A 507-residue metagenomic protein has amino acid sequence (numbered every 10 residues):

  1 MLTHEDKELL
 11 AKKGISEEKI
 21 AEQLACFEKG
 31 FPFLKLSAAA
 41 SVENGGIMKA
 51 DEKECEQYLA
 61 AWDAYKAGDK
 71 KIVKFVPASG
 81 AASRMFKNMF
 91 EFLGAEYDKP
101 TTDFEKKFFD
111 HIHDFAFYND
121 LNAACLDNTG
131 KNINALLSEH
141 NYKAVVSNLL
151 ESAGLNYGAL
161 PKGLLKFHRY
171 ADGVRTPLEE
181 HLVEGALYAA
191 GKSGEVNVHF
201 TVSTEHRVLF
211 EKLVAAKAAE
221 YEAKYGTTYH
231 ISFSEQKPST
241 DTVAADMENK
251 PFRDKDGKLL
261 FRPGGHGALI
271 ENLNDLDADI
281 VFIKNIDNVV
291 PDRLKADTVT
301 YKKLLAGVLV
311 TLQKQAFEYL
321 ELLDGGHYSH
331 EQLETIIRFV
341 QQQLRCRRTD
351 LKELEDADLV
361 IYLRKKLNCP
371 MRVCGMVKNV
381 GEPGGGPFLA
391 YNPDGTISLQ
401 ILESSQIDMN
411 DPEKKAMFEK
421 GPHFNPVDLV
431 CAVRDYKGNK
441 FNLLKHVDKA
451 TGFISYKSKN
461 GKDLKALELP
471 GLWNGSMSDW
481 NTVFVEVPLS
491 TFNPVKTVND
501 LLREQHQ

Functional and structural regions predicted by a protein language model:
L2-V42, A190, L354, D358-L367 (+5 more regions): Long, compositionally biased intrinsically disordered regions
L10-G14, A39-V380, L389-I401, S405-Q406 (+1 more regions): Domain-scale recognition of functional cores that engage charged ligands
I133-Y142, Y157, D287, K302-Q341 (+1 more regions): Conserved catalytic alpha/beta cores of large enzymes that bind or transform nucleotide phosphates and polynucleotides
L182-A186, D411-K414, L469: Short amphipathic beta-strand starts and helix->beta connectors
V281, Y391-P426, D435, T451-I454: C-terminal, active-site-flanking charged/polar segments
